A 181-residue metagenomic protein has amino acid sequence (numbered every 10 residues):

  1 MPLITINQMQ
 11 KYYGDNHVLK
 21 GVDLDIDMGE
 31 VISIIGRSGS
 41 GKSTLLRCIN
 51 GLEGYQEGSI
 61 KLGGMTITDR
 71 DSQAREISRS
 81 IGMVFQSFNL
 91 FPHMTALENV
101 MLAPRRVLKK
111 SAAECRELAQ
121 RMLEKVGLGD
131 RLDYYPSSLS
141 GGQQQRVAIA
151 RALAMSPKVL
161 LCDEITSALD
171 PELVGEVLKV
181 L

Functional and structural regions predicted by a protein language model:
P2-L181: ABC family nucleotide-binding domain
